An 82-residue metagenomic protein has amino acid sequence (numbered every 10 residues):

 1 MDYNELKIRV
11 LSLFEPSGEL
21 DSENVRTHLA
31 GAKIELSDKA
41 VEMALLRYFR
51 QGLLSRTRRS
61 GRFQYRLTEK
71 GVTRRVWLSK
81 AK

Functional and structural regions predicted by a protein language model:
M1-L13, S17, S79: Short alpha-helical segments that sit at the start of domains
S12, T27, M43: DNA-binding alpha-helical recognition surfaces that contact promoter or target DNA
G18, I34: Flexible coil/turn residues that form the inter-helical turn or adjacent wing/linker of helix-turn-helix
E19-L29: Short acidic, hydrophobic short linear motifs in intrinsically disordered regions
E35-R50: Short amphipathic alpha-helical interaction segments
F49-R59: A short, conserved structural fragment
G61-L67: Minor-groove-contacting beta-hairpin "wing" of winged helix-turn-helix DNA-binding domains
K70-K82: Short, amphipathic alpha-helical interaction segments positioned at domain boundaries
